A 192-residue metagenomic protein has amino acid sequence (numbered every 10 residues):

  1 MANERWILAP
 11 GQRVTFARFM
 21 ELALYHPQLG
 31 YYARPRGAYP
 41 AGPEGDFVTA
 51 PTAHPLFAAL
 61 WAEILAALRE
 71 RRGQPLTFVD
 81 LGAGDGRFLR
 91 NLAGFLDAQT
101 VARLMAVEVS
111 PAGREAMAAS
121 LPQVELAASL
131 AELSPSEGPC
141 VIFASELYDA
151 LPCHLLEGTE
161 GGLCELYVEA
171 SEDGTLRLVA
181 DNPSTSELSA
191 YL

Functional and structural regions predicted by a protein language model:
M1-L81, D85-P139: Rossmann-like AdoMet
W6, S134-L192: Class I S-adenosyl-L-methionine
